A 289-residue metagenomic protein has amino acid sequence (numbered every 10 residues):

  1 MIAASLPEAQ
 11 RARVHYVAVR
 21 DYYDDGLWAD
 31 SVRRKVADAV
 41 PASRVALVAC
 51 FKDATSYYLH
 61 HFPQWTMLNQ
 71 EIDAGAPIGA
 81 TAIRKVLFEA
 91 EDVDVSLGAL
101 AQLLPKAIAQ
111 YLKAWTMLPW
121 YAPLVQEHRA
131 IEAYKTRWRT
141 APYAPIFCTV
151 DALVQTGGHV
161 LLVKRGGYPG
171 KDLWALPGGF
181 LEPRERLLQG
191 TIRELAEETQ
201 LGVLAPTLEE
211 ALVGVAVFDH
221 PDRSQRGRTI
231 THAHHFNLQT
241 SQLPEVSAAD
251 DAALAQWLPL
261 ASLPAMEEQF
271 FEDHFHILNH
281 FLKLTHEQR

Functional and structural regions predicted by a protein language model:
M1-A133: Nucleotidyltransferase catalytic core that binds NTPs
I2, F180-I277: Unchanged
R11, A42, F147, Q155 (+2 more regions): Short connector loops at helix/strand junctions that flank enzyme active sites, especially segments positioning acidic
A18, A49, L68-E71, L162 (+2 more regions): Structural signal for conserved beta-strand scaffold positions within catalytic alpha/beta enzyme cores
D25, T55-Y58, P77-G79, P169-D172 (+2 more regions): Short catalytic/ligand-binding loop motif for oxyanion handling, primarily in non-cytosolic enzymes, centered on
A49-D53, R165-G166, H232: Short, well-ordered beta-to-alpha junction loops that form the rim of enzyme active sites and present histidine/acidic
I131-L176, V203: N-terminal strand-loop-strand
